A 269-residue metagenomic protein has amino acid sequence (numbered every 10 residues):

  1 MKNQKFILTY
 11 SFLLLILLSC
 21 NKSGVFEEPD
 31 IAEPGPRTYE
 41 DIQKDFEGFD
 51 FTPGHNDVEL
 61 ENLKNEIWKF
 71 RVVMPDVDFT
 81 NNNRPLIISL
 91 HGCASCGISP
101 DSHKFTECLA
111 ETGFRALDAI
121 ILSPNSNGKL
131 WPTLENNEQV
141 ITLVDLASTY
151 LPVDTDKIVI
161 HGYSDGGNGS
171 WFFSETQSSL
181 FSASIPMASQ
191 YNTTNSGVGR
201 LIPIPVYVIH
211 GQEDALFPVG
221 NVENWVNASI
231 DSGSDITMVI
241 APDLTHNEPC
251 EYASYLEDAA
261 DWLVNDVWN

Functional and structural regions predicted by a protein language model:
M1-P29: Bacterial Sec-dependent N-terminal signal peptides
C20-R84, V226, I236, L256 (+1 more regions): A domain-start/cap signature at the N-terminus of enzymes
F26-P29, Y207-I209, A215-N269: C-terminal catalytic histidine-bearing segment of alpha/beta-hydrolase fold enzymes
D76-N82, W131-D165: Gly/Ser-rich "nucleophile elbow"/oxyanion-hole loop immediately N-terminal to the catalytic nucleophile in hydrolases
R84-L86, L90-L146: Active-site machinery of serine-nucleophile hydrolases
P85, A119, S182, I204-P205: Alpha/beta-hydrolase fold active-site loops
S148-Y150, D156-I202: Primarily recognizes the serine-hydrolase "nucleophile elbow" in alpha/beta-hydrolase and SGNH/GDSL folds
